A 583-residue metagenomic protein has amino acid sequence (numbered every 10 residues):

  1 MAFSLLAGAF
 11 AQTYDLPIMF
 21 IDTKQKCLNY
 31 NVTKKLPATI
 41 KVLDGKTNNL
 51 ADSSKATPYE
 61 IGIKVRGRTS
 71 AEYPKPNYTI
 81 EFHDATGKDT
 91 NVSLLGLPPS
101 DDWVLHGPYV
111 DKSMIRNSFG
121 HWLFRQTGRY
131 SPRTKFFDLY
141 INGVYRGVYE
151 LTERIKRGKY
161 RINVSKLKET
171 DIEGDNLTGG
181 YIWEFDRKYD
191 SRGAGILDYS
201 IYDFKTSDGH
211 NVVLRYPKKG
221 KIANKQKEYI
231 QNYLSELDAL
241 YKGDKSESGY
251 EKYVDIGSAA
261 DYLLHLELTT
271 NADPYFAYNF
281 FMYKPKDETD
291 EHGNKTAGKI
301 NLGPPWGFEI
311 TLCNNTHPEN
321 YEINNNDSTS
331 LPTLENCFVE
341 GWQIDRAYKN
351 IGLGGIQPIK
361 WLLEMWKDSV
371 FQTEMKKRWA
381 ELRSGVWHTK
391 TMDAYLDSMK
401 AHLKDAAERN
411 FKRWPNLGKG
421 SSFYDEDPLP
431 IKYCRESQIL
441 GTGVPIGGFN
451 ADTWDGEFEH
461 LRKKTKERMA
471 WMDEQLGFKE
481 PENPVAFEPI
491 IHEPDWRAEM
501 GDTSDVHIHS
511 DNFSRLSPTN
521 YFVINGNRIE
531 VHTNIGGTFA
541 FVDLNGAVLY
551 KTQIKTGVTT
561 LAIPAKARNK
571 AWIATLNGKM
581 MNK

Functional and structural regions predicted by a protein language model:
M1-G8: Bacterial N-terminal signal peptides
A11-N49, S53: N-terminal module-boundary/linker segments of secreted carbohydrate-active enzymes
L16-P17, C27-N29, T69, Y73-P74 (+3 more regions): Middle-to-C-terminal accessory/interaction subdomains
A38, P76-Y78, K135, I535-A540 (+1 more regions): Short beta-strand/loop motifs in extracellular/secreted proteins, especially within beta-sandwich accessory domains
D52-Y109, K225-Q226: Conserved oxyanion/phosphate-binding beta-strand-loop segments in alpha/beta enzyme cores
D84-G87, P98-G107, G128-P132, V144-H265 (+1 more regions): Internal "kinase-insert"/substrate-recognition segments embedded within catalytic cores of ATP-dependent enzymes
L97, P108-V144: A conserved helix-loop-beta module that forms one wall/lid of the active-site cleft in ATP-utilizing catalytic domains
V506-K583: C-terminal outer-membrane/trafficking sorting elements
